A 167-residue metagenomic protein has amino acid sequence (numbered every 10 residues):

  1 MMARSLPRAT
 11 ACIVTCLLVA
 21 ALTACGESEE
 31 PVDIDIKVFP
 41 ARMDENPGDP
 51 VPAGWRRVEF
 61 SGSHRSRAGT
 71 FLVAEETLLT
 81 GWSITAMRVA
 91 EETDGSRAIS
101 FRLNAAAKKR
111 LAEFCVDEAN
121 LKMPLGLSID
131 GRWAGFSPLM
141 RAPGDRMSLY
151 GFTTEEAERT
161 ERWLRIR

Functional and structural regions predicted by a protein language model:
M1-T23: Sec-dependent bacterial lipoprotein signal peptides
C25-R167: Structural signature of multi-pass, alpha-helical inner-membrane proteins
